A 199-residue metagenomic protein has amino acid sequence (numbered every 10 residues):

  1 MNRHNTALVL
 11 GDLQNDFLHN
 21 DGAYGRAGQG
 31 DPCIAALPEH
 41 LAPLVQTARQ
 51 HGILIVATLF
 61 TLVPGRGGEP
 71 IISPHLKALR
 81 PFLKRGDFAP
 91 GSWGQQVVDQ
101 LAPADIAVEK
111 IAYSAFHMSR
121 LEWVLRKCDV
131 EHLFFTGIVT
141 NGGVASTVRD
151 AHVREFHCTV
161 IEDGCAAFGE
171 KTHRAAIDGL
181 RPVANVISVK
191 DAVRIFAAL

Functional and structural regions predicted by a protein language model:
M1-A7, F17, P43, T47-H51 (+2 more regions): Active-site-adjacent betaalpha module
H4-T6, G22-A48, G52-L54, F60: A short alpha/beta connector and helix-capping loop motif
V9-L13: N-terminal nucleotide-binding beta1-loop-alpha1 segment
T58-T61, I138: Short, well-ordered beta-to-alpha junction loops that form the rim of enzyme active sites and present histidine/acidic
V63-G67: Short catalytic/ligand-binding loop motif for oxyanion handling, primarily in non-cytosolic enzymes, centered on
